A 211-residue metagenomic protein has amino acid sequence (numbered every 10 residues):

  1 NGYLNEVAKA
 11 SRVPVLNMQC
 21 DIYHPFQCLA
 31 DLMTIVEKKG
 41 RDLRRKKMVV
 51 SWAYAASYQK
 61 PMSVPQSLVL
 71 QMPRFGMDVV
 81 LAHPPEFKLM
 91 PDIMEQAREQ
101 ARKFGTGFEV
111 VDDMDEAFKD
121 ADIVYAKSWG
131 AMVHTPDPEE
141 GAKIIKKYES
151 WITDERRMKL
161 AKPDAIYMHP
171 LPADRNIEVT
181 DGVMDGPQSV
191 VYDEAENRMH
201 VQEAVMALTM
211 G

Functional and structural regions predicted by a protein language model:
N1-V36: Phosphate/diphosphate ligand-binding glycine-rich loop within oxidoreductases
G2-N5, M90-I93, R175-T180: Short, glycine/polar-rich helix-capping loops at beta-to-alpha or helix-loop-helix junctions that flank or form
V15-Q19, H24, V50, V110 (+2 more regions): General beta-strand structural signal in soluble alpha/beta enzymes
E37-K127: Glycine-rich phosphate/diphosphate-binding loop of Rossmann-like nucleotide-binding domains
D42-L43, P73, R156-D164, G186: Short, conserved loop/helix-junction motifs that constitute active-site signature segments in enzyme catalytic cores
R98-G182: Rossmann-like adenosine-cofactor binding region
D164-A165, P170-G211: Adenosine-phosphate binding glycine-rich loop
